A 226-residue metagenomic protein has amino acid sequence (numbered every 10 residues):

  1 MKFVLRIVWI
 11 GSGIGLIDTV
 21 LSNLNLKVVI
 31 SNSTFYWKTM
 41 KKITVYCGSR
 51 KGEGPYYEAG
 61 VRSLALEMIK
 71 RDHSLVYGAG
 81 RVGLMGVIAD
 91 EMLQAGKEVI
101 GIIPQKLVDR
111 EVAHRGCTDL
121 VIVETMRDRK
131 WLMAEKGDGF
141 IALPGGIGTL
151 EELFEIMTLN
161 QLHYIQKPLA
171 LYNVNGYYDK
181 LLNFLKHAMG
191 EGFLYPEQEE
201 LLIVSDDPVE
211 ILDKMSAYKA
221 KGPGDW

Functional and structural regions predicted by a protein language model:
L5, L16, L24-L26, S33: Short hydrophobic targeting helices and cationic amphipathic motifs that mediate membrane/organellar targeting
G11-G15: Residue-identity detector for glycine
M40-K136, N175-V209, Y218-W226: A cross-family phosphate/adenosyl-ligand binding-site feature
D119, Q166-K167: Short acidic capping loops at alpha-helix termini that bridge into adjacent secondary structure
D128-H163, A170, K221-W226: Active-site/ligand-binding-proximal alpha/beta "capping" segment
M215: Hydrophobic "lid"/C-terminal helical patch of Rossmann-like NAD(P)-dependent dehydrogenase/epimerase domains
